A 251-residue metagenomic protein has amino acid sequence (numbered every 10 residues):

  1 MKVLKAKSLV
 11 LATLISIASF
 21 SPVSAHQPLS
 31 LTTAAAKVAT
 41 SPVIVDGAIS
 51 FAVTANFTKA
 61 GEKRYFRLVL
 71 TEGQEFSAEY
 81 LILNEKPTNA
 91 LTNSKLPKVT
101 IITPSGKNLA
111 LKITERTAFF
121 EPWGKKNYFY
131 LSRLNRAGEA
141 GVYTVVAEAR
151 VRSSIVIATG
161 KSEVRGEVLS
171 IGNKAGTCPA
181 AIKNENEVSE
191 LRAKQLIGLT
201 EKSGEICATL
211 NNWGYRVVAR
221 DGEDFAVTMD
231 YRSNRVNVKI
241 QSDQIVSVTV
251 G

Functional and structural regions predicted by a protein language model:
M1-V10: Bacterial N-terminal signal peptides that target proteins for export
V10-S19: Bacterial N-terminal signal peptides
F20-A25: Sec/Tat signal peptide C-region and signal peptidase I cleavage site
H26-A39, F66, S94-G106, R133-A180: C-terminal edge strands of extracellular/lumenal beta-sandwich accessory domains
T54-N56, K86-Y128: Surface-exposed beta-strand/loop patches in noncatalytic accessory domains and peripheral targeting/linker segments
K63-Y65, G73, S94-L96, A140 (+3 more regions): Extracytoplasmic
Y65-A90, V142-A149, I157: Hydrophobic beta-strand segments within beta-rich accessory/binding domains
G176-G251: Exposed, flexible binding/inhibitory loops of compact, secreted disulfide-stabilized domains
